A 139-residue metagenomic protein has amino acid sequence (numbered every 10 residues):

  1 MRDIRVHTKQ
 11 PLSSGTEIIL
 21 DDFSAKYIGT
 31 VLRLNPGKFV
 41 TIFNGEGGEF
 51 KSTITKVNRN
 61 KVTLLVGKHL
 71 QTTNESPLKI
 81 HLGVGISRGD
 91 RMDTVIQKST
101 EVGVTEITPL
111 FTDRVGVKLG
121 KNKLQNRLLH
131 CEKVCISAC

Functional and structural regions predicted by a protein language model:
M1-Q71, N122: N-terminal positively charged helical leader segments and presequences
T73-C139: RNA substrate-binding interface of SAM-dependent RNA methyltransferases
